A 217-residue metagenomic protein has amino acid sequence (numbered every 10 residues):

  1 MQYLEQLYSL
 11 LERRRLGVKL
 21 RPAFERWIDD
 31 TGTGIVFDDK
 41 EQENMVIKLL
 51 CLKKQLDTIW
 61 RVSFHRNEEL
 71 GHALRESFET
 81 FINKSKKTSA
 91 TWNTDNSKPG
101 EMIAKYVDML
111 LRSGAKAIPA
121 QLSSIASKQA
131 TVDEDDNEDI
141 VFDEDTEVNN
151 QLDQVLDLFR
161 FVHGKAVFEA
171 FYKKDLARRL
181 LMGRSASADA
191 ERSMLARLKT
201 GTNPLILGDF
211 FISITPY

Functional and structural regions predicted by a protein language model:
M1-Y217: Eukaryotic scaffold/interaction segments
